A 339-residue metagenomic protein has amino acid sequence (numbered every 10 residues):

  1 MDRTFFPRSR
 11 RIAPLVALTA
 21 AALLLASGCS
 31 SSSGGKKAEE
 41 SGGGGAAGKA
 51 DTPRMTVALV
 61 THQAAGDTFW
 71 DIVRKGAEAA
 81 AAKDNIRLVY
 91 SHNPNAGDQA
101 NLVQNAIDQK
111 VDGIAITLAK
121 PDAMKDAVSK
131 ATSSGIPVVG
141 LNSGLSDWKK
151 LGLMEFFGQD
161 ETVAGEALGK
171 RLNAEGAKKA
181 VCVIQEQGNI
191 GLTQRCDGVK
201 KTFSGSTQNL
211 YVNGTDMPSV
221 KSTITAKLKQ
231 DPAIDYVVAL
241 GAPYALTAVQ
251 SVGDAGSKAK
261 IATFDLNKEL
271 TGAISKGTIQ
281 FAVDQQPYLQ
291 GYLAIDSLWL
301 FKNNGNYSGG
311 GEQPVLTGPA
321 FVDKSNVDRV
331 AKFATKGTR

Functional and structural regions predicted by a protein language model:
M1-S33: Secretory targeting and sorting signals
L18, A47-G48, P53, T202-F203 (+2 more regions): Hinge/cleft segment of the Venus flytrap/periplasmic-binding protein
A26-A46: Bacterial lipoprotein signal-peptidase II cleavage site
A46-A80, D84, V89-N101, L118-P121 (+2 more regions): Extracytoplasmic "Venus flytrap"
L88-K110, N209-D231, A245-T247: Structural motif
Q99, E155-A180, P218-K221, N267-L270 (+1 more regions): Hydrophobic alpha-helical segments within soluble ligand-binding/sensing domains
I116-T132, V199, G214-G272: Hydrophobic alpha-helical
D122-V163, N267-S275, I279-Q280, A320 (+1 more regions): Flexible loop/hinge segments that line or gate small-molecule binding clefts
